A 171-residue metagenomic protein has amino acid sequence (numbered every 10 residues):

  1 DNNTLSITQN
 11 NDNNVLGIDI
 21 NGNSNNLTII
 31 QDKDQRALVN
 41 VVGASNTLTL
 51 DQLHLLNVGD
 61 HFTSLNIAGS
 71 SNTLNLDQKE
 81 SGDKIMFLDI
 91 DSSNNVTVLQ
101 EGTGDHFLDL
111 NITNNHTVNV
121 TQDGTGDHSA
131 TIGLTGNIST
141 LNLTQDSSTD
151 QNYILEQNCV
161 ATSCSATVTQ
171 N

Functional and structural regions predicted by a protein language model:
D1-N171: Low-complexity repeat regions of mature extracellularly deployed or surface/particle-associated proteins
